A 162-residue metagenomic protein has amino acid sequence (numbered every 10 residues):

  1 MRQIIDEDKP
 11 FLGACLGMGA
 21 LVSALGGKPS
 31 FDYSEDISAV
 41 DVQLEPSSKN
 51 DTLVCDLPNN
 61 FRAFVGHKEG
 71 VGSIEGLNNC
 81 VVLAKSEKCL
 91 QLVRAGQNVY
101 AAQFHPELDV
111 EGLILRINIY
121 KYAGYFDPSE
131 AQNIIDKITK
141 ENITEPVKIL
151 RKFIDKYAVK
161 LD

Functional and structural regions predicted by a protein language model:
M1-S48: Cysteine-nucleophile active-site neighborhood
D6, E45-D162: Amide-donor transfer/coupling interface in amidating biosynthetic enzymes
